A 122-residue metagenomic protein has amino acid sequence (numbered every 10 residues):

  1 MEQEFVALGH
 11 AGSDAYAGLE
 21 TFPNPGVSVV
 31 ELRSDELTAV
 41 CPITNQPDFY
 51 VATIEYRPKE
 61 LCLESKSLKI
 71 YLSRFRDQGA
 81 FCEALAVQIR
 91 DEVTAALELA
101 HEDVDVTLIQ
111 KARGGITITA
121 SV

Functional and structural regions predicted by a protein language model:
M1-V122: N-terminal intrinsically disordered, cationic/polar leader segments that include organellar targeting peptides
